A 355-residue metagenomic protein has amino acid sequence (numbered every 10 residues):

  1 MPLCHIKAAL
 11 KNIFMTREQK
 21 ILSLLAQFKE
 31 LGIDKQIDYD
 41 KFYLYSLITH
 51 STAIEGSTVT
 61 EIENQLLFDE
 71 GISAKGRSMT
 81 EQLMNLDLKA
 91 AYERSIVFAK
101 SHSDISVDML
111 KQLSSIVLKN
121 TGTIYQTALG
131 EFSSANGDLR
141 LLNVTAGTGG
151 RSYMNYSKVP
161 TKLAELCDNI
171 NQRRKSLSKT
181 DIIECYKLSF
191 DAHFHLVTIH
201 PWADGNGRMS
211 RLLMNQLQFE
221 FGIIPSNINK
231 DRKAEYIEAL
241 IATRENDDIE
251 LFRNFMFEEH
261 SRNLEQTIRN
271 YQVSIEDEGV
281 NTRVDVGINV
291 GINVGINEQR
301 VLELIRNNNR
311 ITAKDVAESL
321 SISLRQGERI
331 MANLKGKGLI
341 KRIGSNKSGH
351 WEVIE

Functional and structural regions predicted by a protein language model:
M1-D204, R208-E355: FIC/Doc superfamily catalytic core
